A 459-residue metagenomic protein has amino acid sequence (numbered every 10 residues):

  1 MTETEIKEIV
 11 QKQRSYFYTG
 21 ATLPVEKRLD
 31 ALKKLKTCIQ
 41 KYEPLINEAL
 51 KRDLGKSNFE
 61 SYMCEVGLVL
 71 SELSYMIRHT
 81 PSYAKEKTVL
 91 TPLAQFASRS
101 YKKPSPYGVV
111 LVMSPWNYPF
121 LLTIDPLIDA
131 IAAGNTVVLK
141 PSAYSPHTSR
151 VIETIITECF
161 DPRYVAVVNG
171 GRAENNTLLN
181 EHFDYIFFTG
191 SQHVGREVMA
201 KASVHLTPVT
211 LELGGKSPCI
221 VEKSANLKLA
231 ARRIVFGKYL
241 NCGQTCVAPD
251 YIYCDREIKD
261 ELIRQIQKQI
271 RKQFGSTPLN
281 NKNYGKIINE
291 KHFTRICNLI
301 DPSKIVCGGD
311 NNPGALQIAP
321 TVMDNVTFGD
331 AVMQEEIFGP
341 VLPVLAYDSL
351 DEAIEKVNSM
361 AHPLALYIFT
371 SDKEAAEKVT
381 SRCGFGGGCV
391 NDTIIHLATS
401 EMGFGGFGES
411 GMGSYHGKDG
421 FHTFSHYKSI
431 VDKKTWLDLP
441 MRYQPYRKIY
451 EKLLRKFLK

Functional and structural regions predicted by a protein language model:
M1-Y101: N-terminal Rossmann-like NAD(P)+-binding subdomain of aldehyde/semialdehyde dehydrogenases
E3-I6, V25, E43, L227 (+3 more regions): Residues at or immediately preceding the N-termini of alpha-helices
F17, A21, K36-I39, E43 (+13 more regions): Structural signal for hydrophobic packing residues in well-ordered secondary-structure cores of soluble enzyme domains
P24, I220, R271, Q317-K459: Conserved C-terminal structural/oligomerization subdomain of aldehyde/semialdehyde dehydrogenase
R28, L73, G134, V165 (+7 more regions): Residue-level signal for inorganic ion chemistry
L93-L229: Rossmann-like NAD(P) dinucleotide-binding subdomain of oxidoreductase/dehydrogenase enzymes
S149-I152, L178, V198, L262 (+3 more regions): Hydrophobic packing residues within well-ordered alpha-helices of enzyme cores
F160, H193-T327, V390, K452 (+1 more regions): ALDH superfamily catalytic-core signature
